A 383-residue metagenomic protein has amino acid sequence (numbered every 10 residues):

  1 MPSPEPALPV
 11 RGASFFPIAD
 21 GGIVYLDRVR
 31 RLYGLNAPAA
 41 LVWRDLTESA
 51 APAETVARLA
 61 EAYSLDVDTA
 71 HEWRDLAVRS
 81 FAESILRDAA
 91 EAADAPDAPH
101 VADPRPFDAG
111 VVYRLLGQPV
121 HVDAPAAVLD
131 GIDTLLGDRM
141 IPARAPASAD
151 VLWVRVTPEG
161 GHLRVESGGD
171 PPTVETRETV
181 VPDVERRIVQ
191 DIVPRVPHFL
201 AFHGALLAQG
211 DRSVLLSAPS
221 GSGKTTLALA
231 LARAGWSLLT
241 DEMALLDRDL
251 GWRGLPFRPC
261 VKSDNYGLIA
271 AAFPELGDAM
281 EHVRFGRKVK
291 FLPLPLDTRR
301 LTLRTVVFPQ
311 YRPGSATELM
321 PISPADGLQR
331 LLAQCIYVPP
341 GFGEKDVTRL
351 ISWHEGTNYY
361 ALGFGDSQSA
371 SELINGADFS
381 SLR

Functional and structural regions predicted by a protein language model:
M1-D27: Long, low-complexity, charged/polar intrinsically disordered regions in eukaryotic proteins
I18, A53, P125, I132 (+5 more regions): Glycine-rich, often acidic-flanked micro-motifs that create phosphate/phosphodiester-binding or positioning elements
R28-A109: Long, charge-rich, low-complexity alpha-helical segments
A92-V154, E159, Y360: Transition-metal
A145-D191, A377: Charged, amphipathic alpha-helical linker segments immediately N-terminal to NTP-binding catalytic cores
P194-Q209: Pre-Walker A adenine-sensing motif
K224: Conserved lysine of the Walker
L227-A228: Post-Walker A alpha-helix
